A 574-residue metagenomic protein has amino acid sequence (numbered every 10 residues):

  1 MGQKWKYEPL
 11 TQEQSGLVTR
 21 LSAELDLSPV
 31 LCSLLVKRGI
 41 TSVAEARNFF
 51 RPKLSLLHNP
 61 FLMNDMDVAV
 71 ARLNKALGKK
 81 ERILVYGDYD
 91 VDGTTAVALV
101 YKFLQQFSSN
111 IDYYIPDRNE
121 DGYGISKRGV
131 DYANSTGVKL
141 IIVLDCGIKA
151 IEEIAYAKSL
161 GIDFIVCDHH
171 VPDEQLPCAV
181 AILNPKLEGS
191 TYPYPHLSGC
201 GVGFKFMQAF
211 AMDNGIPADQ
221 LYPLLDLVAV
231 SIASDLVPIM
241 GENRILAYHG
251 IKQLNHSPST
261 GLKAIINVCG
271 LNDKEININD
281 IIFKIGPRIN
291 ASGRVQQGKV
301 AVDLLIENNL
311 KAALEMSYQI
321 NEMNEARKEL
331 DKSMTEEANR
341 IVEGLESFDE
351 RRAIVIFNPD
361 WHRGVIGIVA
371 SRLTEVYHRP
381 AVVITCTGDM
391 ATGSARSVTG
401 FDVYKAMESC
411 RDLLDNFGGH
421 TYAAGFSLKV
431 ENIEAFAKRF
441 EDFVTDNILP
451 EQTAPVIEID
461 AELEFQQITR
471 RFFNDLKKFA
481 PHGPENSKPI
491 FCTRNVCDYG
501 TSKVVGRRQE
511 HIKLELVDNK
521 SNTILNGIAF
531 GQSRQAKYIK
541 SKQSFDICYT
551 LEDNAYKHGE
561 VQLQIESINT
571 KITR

Functional and structural regions predicted by a protein language model:
G2, L10-L140, L160-G161, A211-N432 (+1 more regions): Hydrophobic helix-and-loop "lid/oligomerization" segment in the mid-to-C-terminal part of catalytic domains
A71, G78-K79, A312-M316, E322-I356 (+1 more regions): Mid-to-C-terminal polyanion-binding domains and interfaces
K75, V171-N184, L516-S521: Acidic-glycine-rich active-site phosphate/pyrophosphate-binding loop
L99, P177-I216, L221-A233: Short alpha-helices
Y114, L144, C167-H169, L183-P185 (+1 more regions): Generic beta-sheet signal
N119-D121, A150, H170-Q175, G189-T191 (+2 more regions): Short gly/pro/ser/thr-enriched loop/turn and capping motifs at secondary-structure boundaries
A150-I151, D235: Intrinsically disordered, low-complexity regulatory tails of plant transcription factors and co-regulators
E152-Y156, I354, V369, R471: A short acidic, amphipathic alpha-helical/loop segment
